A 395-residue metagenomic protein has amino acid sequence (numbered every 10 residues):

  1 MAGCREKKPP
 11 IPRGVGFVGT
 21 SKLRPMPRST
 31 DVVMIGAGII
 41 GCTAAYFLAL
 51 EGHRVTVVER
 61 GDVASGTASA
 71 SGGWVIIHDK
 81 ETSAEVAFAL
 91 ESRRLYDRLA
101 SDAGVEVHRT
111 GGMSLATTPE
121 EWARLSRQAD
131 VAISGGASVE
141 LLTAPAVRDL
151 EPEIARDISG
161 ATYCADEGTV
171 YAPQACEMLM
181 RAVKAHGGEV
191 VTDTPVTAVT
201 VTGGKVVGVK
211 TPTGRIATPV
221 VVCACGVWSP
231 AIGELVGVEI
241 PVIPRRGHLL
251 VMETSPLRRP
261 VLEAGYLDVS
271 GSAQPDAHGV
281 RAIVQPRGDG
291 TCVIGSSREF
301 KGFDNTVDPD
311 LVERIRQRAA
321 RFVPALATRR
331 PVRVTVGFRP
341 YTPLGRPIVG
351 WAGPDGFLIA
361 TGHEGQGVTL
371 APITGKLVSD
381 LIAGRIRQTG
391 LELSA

Functional and structural regions predicted by a protein language model:
G3-V32, L50: Extreme N-terminal leader/targeting segments of oxidoreductases
D31-T56: N-terminal Rossmann-like FAD-binding beta1-loop-alpha1 element of flavoenzymes
T43, S83, V199-K205, T211-P309 (+3 more regions): Flavin-dependent oxidoreductases
L50-S69: Glycine-rich FAD pyrophosphate-binding loop
G72-L150, R281, R318-A319: Dinucleotide-binding Rossmann-like beta1-alpha1 core, especially the glycine-rich loop that anchors the ADP
A87, L115-R124, Y163-R181, T306-L311 (+1 more regions): Short beta-strand to alpha-helix junction loop
T162-P219: Helical element adjacent to the flavin cofactor pocket in flavoenzyme catalytic cores
T306, R314-A395: C-terminal catalytic lobe of FAD-dependent flavoproteins
